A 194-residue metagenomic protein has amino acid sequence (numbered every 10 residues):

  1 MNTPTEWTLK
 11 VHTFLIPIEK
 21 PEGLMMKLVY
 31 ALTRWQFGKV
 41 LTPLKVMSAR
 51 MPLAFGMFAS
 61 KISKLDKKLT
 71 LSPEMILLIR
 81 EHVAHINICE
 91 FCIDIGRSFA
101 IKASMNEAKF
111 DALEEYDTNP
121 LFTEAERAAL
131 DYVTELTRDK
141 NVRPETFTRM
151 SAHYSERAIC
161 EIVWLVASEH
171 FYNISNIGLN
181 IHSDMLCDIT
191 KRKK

Functional and structural regions predicted by a protein language model:
M1-K194: Hydrophobic alpha-helical segments
